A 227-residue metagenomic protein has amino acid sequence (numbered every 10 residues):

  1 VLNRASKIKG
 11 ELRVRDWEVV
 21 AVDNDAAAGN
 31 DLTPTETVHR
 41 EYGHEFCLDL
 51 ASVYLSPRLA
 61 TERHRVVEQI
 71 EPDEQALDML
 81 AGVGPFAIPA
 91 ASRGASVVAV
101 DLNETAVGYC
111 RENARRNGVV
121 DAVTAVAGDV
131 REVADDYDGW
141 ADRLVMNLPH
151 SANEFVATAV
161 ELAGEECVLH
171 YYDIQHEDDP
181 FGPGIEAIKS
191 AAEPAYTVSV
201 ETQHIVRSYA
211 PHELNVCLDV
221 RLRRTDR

Functional and structural regions predicted by a protein language model:
V1-A60: Non-catalytic substrate-recognition/targeting regions of SAM-dependent transferases
T35-R227: Rossmann-like S-adenosyl-L-methionine
